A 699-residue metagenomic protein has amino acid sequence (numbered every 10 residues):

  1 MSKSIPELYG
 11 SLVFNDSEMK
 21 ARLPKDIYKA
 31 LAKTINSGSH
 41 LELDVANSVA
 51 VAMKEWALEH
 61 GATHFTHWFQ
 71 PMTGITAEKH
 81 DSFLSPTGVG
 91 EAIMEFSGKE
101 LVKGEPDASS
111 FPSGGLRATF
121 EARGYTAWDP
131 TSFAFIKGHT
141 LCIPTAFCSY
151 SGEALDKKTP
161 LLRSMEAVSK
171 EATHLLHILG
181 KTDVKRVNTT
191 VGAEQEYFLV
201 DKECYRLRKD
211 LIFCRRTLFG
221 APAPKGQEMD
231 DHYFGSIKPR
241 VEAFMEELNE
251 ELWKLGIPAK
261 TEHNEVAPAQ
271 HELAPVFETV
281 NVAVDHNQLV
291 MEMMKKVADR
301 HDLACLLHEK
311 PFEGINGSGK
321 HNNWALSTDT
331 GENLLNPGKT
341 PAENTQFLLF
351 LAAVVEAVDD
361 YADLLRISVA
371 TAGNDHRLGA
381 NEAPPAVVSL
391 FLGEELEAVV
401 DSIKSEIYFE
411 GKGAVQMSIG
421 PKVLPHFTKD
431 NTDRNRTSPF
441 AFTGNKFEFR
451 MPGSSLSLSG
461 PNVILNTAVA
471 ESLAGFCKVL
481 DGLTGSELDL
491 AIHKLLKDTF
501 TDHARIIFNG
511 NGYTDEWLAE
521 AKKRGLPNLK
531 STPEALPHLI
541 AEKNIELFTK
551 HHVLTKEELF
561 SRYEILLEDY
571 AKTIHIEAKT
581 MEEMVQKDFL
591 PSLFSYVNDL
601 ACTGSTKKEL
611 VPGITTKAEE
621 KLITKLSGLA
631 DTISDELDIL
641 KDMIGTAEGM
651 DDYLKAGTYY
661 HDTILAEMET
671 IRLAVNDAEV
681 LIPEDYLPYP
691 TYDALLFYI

Functional and structural regions predicted by a protein language model:
M1-D26, T140-L141, N264-L273: N-terminal flexible segment immediately upstream of the FAD-binding catalytic core in FAD-dependent oxidoreductases
S2-N15, T34-N36, P224-Y233: Gly-rich Lys/Arg/Thr-decorated short loops/hinges at beta-loop-alpha junctions or inter-strand turns that position
Y9-F120: Active-site core of metal-dependent hydrolases
V45, F69, S97, P275 (+5 more regions): Active-site proximal loops enriched in glycine and acidic residues that flank catalytic Cys/His/Asp and coordinate
V45-V49, F69-P71, K99-E100, F147 (+4 more regions): Active-site-proximal loop/turn and secondary-structure-junction residues that shape catalytic pockets, frequently
G74-V89, S109, R208-D210, R215-T217 (+4 more regions): Short linear, low-complexity motifs centered on an aromatic residue
E121-L307, N316-G319, L326-E564: Glycine-rich, acidic/polar active-site loops that bind/position phosphate-bearing ligands
T501-I699: C-terminal amphipathic alpha-helical interaction region
